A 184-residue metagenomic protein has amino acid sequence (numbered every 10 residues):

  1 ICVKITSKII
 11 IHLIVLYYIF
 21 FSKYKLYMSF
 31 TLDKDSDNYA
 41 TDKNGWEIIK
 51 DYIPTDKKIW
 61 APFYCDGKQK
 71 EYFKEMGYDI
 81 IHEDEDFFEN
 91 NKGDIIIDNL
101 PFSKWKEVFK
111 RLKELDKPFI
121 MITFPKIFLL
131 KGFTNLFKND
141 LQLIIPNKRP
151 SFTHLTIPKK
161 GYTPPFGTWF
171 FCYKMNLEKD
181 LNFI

Functional and structural regions predicted by a protein language model:
I1-V3, I11-I184: Class I S-adenosyl-L-methionine-dependent methyltransferase catalytic core
